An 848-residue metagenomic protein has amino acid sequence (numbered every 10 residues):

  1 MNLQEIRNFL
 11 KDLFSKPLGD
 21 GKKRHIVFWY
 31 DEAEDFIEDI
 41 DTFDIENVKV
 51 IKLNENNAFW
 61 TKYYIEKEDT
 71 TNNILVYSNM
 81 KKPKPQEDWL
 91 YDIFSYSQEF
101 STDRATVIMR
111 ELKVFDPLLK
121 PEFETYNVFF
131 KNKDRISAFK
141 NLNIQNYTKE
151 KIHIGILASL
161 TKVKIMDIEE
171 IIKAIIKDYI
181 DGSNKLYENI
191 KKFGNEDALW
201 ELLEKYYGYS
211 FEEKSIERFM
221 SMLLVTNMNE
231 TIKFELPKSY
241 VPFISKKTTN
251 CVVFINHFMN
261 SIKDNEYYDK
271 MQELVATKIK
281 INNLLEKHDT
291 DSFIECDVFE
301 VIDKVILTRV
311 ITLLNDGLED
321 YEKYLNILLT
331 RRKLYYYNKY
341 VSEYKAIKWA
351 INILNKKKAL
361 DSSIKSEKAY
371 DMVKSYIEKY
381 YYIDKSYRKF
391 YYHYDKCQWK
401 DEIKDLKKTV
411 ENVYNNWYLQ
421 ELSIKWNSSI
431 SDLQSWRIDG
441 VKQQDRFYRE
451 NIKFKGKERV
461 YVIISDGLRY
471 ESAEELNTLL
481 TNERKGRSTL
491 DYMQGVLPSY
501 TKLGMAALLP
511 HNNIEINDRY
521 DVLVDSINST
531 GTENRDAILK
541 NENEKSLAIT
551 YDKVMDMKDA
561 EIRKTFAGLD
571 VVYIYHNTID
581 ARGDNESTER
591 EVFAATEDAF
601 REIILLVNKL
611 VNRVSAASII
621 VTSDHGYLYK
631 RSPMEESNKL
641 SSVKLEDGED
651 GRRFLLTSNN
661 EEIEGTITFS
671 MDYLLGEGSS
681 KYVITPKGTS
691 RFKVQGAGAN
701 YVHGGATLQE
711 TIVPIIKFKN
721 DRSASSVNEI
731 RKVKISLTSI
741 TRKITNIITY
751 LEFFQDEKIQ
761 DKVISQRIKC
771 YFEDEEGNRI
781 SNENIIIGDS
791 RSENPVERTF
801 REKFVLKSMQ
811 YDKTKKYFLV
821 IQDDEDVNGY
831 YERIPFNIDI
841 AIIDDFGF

Functional and structural regions predicted by a protein language model:
M1-R459, R469-I619, S623-F848: …; additionally, a secondary subgroup of soluble metalloenzymes is captured
I463: Beta1/beta-strand and adjacent pyrophosphate-binding region of the FAD-binding site in flavoprotein oxidoreductases
